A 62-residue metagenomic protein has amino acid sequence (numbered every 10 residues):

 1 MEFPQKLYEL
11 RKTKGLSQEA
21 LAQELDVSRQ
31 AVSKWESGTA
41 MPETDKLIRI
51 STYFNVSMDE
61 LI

Functional and structural regions predicted by a protein language model:
M1-T13: A short, Lys/Arg-rich alpha-helix, primarily the initiator
G15-K34, R49: Short alpha-helical DNA-recognition segment
A20, A31, M41, S57-E60: Residues in the helix-turn-helix
D45-E60: DNA major-groove recognition helix of helix-turn-helix/homeodomain DNA-binding modules
